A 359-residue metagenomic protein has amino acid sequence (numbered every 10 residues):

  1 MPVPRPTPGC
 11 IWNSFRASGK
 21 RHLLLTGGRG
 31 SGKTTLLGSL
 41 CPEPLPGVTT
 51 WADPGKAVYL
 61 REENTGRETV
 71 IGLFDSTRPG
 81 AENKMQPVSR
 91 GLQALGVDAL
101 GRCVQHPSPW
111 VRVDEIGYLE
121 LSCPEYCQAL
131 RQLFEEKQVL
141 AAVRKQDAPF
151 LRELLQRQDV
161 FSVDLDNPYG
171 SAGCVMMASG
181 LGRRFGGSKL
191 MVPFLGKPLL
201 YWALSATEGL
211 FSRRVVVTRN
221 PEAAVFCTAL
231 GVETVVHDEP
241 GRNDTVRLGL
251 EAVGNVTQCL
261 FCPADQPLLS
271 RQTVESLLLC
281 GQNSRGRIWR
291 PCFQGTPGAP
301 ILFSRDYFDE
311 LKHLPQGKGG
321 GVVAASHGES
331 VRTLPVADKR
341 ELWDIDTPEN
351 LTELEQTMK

Functional and structural regions predicted by a protein language model:
R29: The conserved Walker
K33: Conserved lysine of the Walker
G38, P42-N83: N-terminal phosphate/diphosphate-binding loop that engages ATP/GTP or pyrophosphate donors across diverse enzyme folds
G101-R102, I116-S171: Replace "adjacent to P-loop NTPase cores in ATP/GTP-dependent enzymes" with "adjacent to NTP-binding cores
A172-R219: N-terminal glycine-rich phosphate-binding loop and ensuing alpha1 helix
Y201-L260, Q272: Conserved N-terminal catalytic core of the sugar/cofactor nucleotidyltransferase
R242-K312: Conserved beta-loop-beta/alpha segment of the NTase-like Rossmann-fold superfamily that binds/positions NTPs
D309-K359: Conserved alpha/beta core of the MobA/IspD/sugar-nucleotide pyrophosphorylase nucleotidyltransferase superfamily
